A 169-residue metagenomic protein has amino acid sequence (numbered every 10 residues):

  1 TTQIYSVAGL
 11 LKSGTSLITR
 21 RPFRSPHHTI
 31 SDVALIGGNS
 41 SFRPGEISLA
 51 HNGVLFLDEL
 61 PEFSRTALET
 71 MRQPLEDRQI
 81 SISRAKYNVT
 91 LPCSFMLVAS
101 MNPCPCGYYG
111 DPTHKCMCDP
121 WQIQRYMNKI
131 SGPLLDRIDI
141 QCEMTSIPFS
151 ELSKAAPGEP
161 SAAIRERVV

Functional and structural regions predicted by a protein language model:
T1-N128: Conserved ASCE/P-loop NTPase catalytic core
T90-S94, C104-V169: Phosphate-sensing "switch" segment of ASCE/P-loop ATPases
